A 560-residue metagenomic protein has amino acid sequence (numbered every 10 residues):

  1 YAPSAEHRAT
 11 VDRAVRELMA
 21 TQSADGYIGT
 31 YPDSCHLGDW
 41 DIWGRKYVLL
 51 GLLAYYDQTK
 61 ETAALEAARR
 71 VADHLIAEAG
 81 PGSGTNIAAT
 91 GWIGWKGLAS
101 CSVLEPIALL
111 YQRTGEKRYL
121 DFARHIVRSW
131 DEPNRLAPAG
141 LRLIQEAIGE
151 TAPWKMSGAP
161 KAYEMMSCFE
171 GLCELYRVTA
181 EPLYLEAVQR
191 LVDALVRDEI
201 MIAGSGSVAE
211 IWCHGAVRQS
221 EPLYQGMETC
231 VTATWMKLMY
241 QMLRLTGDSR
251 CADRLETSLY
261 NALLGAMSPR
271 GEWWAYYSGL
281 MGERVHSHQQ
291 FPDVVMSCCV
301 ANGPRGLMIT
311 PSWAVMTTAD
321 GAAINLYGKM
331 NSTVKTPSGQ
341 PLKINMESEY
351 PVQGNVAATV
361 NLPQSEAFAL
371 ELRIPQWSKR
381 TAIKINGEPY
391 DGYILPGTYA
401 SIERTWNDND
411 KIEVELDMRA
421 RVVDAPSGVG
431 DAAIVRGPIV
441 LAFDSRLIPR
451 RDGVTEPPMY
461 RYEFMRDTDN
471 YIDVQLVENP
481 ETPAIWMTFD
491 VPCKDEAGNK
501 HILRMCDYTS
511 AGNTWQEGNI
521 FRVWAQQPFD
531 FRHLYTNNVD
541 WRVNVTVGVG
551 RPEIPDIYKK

Functional and structural regions predicted by a protein language model:
Y1-A5, A9, G38-Q58, G97-R118 (+5 more regions): Aromatic (Trp/Tyr) and acidic
T10-Y27, E66-S83, D121-L141, V188-G204 (+1 more regions): Long, well-ordered core segments of solenoidal/helical folds
T30-H36, A88-G91, A147, I211-V217: Short linear capping/connector segments at secondary-structure termini
D33-I42, L49, A64-L98: Asp-box/WD-like beta-propeller blade repeats and closely related beta-sheet repeat scaffolds
A79, S83-N86, T90-L143, I148-M156: Solenoidal tandem-repeat scaffolds enriched in leucines and small polar residues
A123, V188, D253-N261, A266-T359 (+2 more regions): C-terminal beta-rich recognition modules with glycine/proline-rich loops and embedded aromatic residues
F368-E371, I383, I402-D417, V423: C-terminal beta-strand-rich structural cap/linker in extracellular carbohydrate-active enzymes
S378-E403, V422-S427: Solvent-exposed beta-strand/loop surfaces of large extracellular or lumenal domains
